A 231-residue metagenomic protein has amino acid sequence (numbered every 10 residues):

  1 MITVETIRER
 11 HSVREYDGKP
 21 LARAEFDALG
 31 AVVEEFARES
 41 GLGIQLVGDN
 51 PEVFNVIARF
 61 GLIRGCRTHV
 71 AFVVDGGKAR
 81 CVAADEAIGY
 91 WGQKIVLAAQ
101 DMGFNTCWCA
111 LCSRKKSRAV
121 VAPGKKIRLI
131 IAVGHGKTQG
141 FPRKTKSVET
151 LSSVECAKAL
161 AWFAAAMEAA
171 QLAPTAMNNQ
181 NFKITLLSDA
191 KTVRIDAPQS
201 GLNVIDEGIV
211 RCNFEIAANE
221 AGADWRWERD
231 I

Functional and structural regions predicted by a protein language model:
M1-I231: Acidic, surface-exposed loops and disordered segments
